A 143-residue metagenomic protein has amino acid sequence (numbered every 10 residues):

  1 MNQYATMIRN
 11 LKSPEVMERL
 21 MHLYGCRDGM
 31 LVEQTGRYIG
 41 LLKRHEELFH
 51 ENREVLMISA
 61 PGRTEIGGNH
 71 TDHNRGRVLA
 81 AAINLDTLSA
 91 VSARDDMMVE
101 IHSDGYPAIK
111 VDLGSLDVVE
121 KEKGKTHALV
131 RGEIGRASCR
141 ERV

Functional and structural regions predicted by a protein language model:
N2-R142: ATP-binding N-lobe of GHMP and related small-molecule kinases
